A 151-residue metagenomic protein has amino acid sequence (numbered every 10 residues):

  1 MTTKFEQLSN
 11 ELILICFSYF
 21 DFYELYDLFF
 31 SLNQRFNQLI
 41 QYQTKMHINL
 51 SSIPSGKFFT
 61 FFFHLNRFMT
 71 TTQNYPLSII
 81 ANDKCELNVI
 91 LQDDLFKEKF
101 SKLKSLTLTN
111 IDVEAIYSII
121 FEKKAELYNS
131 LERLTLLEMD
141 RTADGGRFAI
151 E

Functional and structural regions predicted by a protein language model:
M1-E151: The conserved beta-strand core of Leucine-Rich Repeat
